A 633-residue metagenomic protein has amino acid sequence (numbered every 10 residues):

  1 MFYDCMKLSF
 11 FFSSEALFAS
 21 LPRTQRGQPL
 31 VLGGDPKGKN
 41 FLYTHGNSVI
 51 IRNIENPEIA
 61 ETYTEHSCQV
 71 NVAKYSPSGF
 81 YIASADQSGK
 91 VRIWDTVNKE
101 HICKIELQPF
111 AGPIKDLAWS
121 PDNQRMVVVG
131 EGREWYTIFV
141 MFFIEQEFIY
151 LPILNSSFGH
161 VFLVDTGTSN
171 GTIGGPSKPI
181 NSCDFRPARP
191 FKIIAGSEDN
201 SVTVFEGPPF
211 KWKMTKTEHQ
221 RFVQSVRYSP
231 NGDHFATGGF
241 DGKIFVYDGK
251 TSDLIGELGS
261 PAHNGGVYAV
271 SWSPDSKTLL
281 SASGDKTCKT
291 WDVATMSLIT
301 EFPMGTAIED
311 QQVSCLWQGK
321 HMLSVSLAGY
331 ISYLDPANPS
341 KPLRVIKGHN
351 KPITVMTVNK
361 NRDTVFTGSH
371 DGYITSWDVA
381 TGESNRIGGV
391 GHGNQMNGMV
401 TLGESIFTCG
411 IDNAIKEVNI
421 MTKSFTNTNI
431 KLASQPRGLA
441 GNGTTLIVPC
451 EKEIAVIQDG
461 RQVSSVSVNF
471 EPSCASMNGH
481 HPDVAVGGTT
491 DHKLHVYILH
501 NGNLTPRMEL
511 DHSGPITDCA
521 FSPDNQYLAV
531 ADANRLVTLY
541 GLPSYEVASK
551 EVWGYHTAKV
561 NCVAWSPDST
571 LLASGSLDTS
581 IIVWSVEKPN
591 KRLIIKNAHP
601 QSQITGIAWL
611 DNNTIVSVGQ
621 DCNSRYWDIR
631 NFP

Functional and structural regions predicted by a protein language model:
L8-G27, N56-E58: A short helix->beta-strand "capping" segment at the edge of beta-propeller domains
F18-R23, A60-E65, H101-P109, E145-I149 (+12 more regions): Short C-terminal beta-strands that terminate individual repeats in beta-propeller domains, predominantly WD40 blades
S20-N47: Beta-strand-rich domains and repeat architectures in extracellular enzymes and scaffolds, especially beta-propellers
R26-G33, C68-Y75, A111-W119, K178-F185 (+10 more regions): Canonical WD40 repeat/beta-propeller blade segments in eukaryotic WD-repeat proteins
K37-K39, S78-F80, D122-Q124, P190-F191 (+10 more regions): Short coil/turn segments that connect the beta-strands within blades of beta-propeller domains
H45, A85-S88, V129-R133, I153-S156 (+11 more regions): Conserved strand-to-loop turn within each blade of WD40 beta-propeller repeats
V49-N53, V91-D95, W135-F142, G159-V164 (+11 more regions): WD40-repeat beta-propellers
T605-P633: Blade-level signature of beta-propeller repeat domains, shared across WD40, Kelch, NHL, RCC1 and BNR/Asp-box propellers
